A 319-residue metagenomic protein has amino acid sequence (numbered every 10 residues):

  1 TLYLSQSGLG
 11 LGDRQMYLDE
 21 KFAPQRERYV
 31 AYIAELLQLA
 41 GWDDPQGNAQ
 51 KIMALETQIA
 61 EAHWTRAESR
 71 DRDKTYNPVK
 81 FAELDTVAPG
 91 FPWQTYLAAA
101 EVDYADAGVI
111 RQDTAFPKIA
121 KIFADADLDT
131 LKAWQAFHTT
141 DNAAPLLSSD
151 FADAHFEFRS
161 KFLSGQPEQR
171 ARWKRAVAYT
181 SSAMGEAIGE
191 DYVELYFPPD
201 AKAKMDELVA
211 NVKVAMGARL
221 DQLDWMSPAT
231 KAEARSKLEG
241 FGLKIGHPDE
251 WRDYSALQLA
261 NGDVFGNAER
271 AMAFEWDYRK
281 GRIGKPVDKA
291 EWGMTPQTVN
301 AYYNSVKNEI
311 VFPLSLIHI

Functional and structural regions predicted by a protein language model:
T1-E207, N211: Noncatalytic, helix-rich "gating/capping" subdomain that lines the substrate-entry/channel surface of large enzyme
Q58, V87-G90, V109-D113, F137 (+3 more regions): Intrinsically disordered, low-complexity linker/terminal regions across diverse proteins
